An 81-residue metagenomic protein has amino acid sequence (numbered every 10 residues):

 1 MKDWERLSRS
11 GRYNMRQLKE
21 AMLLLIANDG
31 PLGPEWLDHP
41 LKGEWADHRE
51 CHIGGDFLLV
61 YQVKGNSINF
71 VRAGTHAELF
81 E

Functional and structural regions predicted by a protein language model:
M1-G55, V63-I68, A77-E81: Basic, Lys/Arg-enriched alpha-helical interface segments
